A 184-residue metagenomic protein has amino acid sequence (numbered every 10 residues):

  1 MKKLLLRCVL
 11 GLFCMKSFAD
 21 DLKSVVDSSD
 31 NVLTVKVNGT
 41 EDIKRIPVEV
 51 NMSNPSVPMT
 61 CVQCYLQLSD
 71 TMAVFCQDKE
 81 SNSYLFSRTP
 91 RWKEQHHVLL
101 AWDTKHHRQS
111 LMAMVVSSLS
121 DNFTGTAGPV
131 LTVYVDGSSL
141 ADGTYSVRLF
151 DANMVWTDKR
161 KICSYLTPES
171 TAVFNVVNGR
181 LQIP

Functional and structural regions predicted by a protein language model:
M1-L4: Positively charged n-region of N-terminal signal peptides that target proteins for export
L10-F18: Hydrophobic h-region of N-terminal signal peptides that target proteins for export in Gram-negative bacteria
A19-P184: Acidic, low-complexity intrinsically disordered segments
